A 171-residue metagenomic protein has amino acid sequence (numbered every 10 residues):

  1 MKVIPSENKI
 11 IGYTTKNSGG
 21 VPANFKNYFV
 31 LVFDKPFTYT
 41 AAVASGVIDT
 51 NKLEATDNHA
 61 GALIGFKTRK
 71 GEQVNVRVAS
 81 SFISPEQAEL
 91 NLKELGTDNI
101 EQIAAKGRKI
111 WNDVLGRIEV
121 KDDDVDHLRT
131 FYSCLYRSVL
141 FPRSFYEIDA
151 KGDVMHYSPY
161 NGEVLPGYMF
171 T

Functional and structural regions predicted by a protein language model:
M1-F170: Beta-sandwich/jelly-roll carbohydrate-recognition scaffolds of carbohydrate-active enzymes
